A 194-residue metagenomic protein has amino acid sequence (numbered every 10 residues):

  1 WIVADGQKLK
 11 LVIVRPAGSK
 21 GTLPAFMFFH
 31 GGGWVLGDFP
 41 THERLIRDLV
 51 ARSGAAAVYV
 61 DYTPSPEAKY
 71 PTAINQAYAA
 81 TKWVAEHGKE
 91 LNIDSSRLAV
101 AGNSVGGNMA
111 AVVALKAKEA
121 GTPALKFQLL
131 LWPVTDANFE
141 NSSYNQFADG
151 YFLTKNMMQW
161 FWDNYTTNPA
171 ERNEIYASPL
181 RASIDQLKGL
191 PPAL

Functional and structural regions predicted by a protein language model:
W1-L194: Alpha/beta-hydrolase superfamily serine-hydrolase fold, recognizing
